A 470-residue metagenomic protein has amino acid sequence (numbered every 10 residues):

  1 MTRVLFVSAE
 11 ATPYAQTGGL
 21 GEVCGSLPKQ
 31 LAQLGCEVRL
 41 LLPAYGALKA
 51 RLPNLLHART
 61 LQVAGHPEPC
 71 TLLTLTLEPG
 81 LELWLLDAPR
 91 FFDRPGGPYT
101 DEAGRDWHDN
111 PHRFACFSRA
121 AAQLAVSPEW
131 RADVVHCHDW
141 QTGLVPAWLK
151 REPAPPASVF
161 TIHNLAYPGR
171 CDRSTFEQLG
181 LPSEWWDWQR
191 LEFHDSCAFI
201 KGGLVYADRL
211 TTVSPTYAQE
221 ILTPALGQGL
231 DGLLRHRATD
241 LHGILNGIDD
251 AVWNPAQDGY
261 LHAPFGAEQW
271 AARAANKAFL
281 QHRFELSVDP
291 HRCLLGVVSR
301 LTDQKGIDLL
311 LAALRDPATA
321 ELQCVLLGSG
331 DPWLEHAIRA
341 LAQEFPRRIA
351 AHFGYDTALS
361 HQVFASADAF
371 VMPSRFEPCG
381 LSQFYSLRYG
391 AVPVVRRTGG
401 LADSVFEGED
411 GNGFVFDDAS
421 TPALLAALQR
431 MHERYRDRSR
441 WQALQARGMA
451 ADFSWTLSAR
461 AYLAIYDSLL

Functional and structural regions predicted by a protein language model:
M1-L470: Catalytic cores of nucleotide-sugar-dependent glycosyltransferases that transfer UDP/GDP/TDP-activated
